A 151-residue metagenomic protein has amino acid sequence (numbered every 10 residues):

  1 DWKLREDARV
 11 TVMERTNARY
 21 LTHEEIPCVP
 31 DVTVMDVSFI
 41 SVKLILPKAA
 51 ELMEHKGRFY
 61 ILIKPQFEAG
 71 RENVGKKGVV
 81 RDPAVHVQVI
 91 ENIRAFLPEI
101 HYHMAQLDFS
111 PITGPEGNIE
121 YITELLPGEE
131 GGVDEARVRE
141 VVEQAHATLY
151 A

Functional and structural regions predicted by a protein language model:
D1-L44: S-adenosyl-L-methionine
A18-R19, P65-A69, P111-I112: Short "lid" loop at the C-terminus of a central beta-strand within the Rossmann-like core of SAM-dependent
K43-Y60: A short glycine-rich, Lys/Arg-flanked "PGG" loop and its adjoining helix->strand segment in the class I
K64, G117: Residue-level signal for inorganic ion chemistry
P65-D82: Short, glycine-/aromatic-enriched active-site segment of Class I SAM-dependent methyltransferases
H86-I100: Short alpha-helix
H101-T113: Conserved S-adenosyl-L-methionine
I119, T123-A151: Flexible, glycine-/basic-rich loop-and-beta segments that form/coincide with the SAM-dependent methyltransferase
